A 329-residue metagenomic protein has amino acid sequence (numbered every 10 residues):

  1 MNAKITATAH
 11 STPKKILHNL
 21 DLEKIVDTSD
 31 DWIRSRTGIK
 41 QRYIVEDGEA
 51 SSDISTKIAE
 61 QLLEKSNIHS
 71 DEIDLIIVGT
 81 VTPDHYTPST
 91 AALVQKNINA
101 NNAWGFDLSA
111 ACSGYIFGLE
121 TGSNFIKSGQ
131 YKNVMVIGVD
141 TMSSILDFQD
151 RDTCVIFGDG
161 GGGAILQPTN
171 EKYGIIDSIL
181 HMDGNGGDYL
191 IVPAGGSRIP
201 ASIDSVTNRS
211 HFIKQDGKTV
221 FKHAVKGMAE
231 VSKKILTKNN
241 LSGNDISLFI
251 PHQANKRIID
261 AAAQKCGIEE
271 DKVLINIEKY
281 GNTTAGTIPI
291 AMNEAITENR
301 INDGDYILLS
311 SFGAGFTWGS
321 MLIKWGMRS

Functional and structural regions predicted by a protein language model:
M1-D47, D150-K222, K226, E230 (+1 more regions): Condensing-enzyme catalytic core mediating Claisen C-C bond formation in acyl metabolism
I5, D47-F106, I116, L241-I259: Conserved beta-ketoacyl condensing-enzyme motif
I5-A7, I33, L62, I73-I76 (+8 more regions): Buried hydrophobic positions in well-ordered alpha/beta secondary-structure cores of metabolic enzymes
H10-S11, G79-D84, A110-S113, G138-S143 (+3 more regions): Acidic, glycine-rich active-site loops and adjacent beta-strand->loop/helix elements that engage anionic groups
T28-S29, S51-S66, T90, H223-K238 (+1 more regions): Short, well-ordered amphipathic alpha-helical segments that serve as non-catalytic structural scaffolds within diverse
R34-R36, K40-D53, V81-V134, Q264-M292: Conserved catalytic cysteine-centered active-site region of acyl-thioester-dependent Claisen-condensing enzymes
K127-G160: Flexible, glycine-rich active-site loops centered on histidine and acidic residues that chelate a metal or position
I290-S310, F316-S329: Catalytic phosphate/nucleotide-handling subdomain of diverse soluble enzymes
